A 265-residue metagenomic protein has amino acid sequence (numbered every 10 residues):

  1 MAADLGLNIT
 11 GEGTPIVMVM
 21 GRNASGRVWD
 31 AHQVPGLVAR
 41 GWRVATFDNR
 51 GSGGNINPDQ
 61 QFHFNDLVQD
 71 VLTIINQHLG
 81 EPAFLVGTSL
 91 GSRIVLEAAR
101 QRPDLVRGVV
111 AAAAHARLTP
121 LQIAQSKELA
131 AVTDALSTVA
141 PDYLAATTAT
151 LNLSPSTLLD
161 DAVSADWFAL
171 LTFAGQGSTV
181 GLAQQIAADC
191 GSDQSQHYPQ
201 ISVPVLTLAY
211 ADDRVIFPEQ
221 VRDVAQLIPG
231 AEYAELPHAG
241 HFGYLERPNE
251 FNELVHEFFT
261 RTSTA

Functional and structural regions predicted by a protein language model:
A3-N57: Conserved HGGG/HGGXW glycine-rich cap/lid loop of the alpha/beta-hydrolase fold
A45-V86, E253: Active-site loop/oxyanion-hole signature of alpha/beta-hydrolase fold enzymes
S92-P103, V109: Short glycine-enriched nucleophile-adjacent loop and the immediately C-terminal alpha-helix near the catalytic center
R100, V109-T138: Flexible "cap/lid" loop of the alpha/beta hydrolase fold
P141-S192, Q196-H197: Conserved alpha/beta-hydrolase catalytic His-Asp/Glu region
I201, T207-A209: Short beta-strand/loop motif that positions the catalytic acidic residue of the alpha/beta-hydrolase fold
D212-I216: Acidic catalytic loop of the alpha/beta-hydrolase fold
A231-A265: Catalytic active-site module of serine/aspartate enzymes centered on a nucleophile-bearing elbow/loop
